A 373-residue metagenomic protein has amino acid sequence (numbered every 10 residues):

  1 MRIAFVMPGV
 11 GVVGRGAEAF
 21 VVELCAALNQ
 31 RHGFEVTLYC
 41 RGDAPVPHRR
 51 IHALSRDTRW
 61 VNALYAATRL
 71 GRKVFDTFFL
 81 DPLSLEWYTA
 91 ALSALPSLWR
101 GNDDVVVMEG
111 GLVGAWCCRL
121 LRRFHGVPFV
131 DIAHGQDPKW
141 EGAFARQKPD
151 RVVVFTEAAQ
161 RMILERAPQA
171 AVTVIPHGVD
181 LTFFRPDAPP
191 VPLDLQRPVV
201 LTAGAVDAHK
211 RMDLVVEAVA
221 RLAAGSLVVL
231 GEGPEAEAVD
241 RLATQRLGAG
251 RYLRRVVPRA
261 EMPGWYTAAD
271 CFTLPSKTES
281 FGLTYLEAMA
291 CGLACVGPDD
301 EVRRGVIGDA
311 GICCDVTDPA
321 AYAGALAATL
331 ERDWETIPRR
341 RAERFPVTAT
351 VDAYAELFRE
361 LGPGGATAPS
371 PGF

Functional and structural regions predicted by a protein language model:
A4, P192-K210, V216-L222, V228: Conserved donor-binding/catalytic core segment of Leloir-type glycosyltransferases
E86-A90, M108-V113, A133: Short His-centered aromatic/hydrophobic patch
A158, G178: Carbohydrate-associated surface elements
V239-V257: Nucleotide-activated donor-binding/catalytic signature segment of Leloir-type glycosyltransferases, i.e., the conserved
V256, G264-A269: Short alpha-helical donor nucleotide-sugar binding micro-motif in glycosyltransferases
K277: Aromatic "clamp/platform" in nucleotide-sugar-dependent glycosyltransferases that forms part of the donor/acceptor
A294-G297: Short hydrophobic beta-strand element within catalytic cores of glycosyltransferases and related nucleotide-activated
I312-P319, A327-E331: Conserved acidic donor-binding segment of nucleotide-sugar-dependent glycosyltransferases
